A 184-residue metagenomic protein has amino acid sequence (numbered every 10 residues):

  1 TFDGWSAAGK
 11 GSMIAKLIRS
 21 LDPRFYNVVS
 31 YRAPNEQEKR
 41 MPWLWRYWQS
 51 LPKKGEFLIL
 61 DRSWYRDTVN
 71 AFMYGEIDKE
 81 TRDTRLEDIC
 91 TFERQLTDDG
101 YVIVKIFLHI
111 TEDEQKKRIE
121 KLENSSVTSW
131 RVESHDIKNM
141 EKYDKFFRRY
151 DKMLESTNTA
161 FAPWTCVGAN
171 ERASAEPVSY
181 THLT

Functional and structural regions predicted by a protein language model:
F2-L17: Glycine-rich phosphate-binding P-loop
A15-D22, W48-P52: Short, surface-exposed basic-aromatic patches at helix termini and helix-loop junctions that form
P23-Y26, K53-E56, D99-V104, T128 (+1 more regions): Short glycine-/polar-rich loops that comprise or flank the Walker A/P-loop and associated switch/sensor motifs
F25-P34: Short beta-strand-centered segment that lines the nucleotide-binding/catalytic pocket of NTP-utilizing
Y31, E38-T81: Conserved nucleotide-sensing/catalytic segment adjacent to the nucleotide-binding pocket in NTP-handling enzymes
P34-Q37, S63-R66, H109-K116, N170-S174: Conserved nucleotide-binding/hydrolysis micro-motifs of P-loop NTPases
N70-D88, L96-R148: A glycine- and Lys/Arg-enriched "phosphate-lid" helix/loop adjacent to the NTP-binding pocket of small-molecule kinases
T181-T184: Conserved small/polar residues in nucleotide/adenosyl-binding loops
